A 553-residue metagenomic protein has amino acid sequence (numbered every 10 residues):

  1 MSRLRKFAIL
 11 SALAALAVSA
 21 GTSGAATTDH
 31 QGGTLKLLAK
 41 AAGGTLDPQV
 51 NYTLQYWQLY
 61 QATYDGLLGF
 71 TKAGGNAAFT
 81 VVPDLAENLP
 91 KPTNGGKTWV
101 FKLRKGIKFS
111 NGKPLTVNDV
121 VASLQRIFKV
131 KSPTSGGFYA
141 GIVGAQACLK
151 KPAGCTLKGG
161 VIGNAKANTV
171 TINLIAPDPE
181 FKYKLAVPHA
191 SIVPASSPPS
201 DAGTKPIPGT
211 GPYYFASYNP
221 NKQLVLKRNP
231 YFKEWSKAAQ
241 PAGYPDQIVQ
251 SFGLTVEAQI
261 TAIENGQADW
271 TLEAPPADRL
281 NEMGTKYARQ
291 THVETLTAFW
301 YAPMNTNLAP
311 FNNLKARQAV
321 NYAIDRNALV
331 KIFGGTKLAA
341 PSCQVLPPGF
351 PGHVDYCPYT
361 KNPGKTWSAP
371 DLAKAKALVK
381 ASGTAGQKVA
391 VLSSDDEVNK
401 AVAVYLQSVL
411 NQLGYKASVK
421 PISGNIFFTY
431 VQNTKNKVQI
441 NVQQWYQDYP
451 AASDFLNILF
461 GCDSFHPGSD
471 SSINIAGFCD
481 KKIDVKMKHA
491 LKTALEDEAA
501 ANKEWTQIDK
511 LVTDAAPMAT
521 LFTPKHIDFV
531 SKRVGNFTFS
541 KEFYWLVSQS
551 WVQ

Functional and structural regions predicted by a protein language model:
K36, L115-Q125, A167-N173, P177 (+7 more regions): Alpha-helical secondary-structure segments
L38-N94, P208: N-terminal lobe/hinge region of extracytoplasmic solute-binding protein
T71-N76, A176-G243, Q247, A373 (+1 more regions): Gly/Pro-rich hinge or "lid" segments in bacterial periplasmic/extracellular proteins
P90, G163, Q318, V330-F333 (+4 more regions): Extracytoplasmic/peripheral linker and loop segments enriched in polar/acidic and small residues with frequent Thr/Pro
K102, D119-V121, K129-P194, N219: Surface-exposed binding/hinge segments that line and control ligand-binding clefts or catalytic entry sites
P199-T204, F232-E282, K416: Ligand-site clamp/hinge motif
Y213, K337-L378, V398-A401, E496: Structural transition elements
D528-Q553: Long beta-strand-rich cores associated with HINT superfamily self-processing modules
